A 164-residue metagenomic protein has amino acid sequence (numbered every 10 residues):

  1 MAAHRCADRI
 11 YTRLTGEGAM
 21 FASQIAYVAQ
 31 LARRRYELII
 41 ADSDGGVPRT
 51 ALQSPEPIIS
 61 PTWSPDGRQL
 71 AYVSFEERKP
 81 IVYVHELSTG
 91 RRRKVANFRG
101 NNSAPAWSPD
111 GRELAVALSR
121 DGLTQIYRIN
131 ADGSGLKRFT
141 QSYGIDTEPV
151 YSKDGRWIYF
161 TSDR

Functional and structural regions predicted by a protein language model:
M1-T50: C-terminal/domain-edge helix-coil "capping" segments
H4, R49-E56, S60-F75, I81-E86: Leucine-rich, hydrophobic repeat-scaffold detector
A19-F21, P65-D66, P109-D110, K153-D154: Residue-level detector of Asp-centered blade-edge/turn motifs that repeat once per structural unit in beta-propeller
I25-V28, Q69-V73, E113-A117, W157-T161: Residue position within the beta-strands of beta-propeller blades
R33-I39, R78-Y83, L123-Y127: Structural motif
D42-I59, H85-S103, I129-T147: Multi-bladed beta-propeller domains
S142-R164: Eukaryotic tandem repeat interaction scaffolds
